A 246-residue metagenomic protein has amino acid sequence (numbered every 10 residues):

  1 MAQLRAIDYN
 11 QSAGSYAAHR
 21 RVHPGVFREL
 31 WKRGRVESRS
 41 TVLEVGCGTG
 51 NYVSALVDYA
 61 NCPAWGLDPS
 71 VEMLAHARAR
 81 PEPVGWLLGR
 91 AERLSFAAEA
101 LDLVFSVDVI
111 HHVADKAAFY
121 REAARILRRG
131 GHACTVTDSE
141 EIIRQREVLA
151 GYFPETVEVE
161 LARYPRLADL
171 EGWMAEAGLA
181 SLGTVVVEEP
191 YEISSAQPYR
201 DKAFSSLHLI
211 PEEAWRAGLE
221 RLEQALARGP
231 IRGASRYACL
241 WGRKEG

Functional and structural regions predicted by a protein language model:
M1-E37, N51-A55, M73-H76, I142 (+1 more regions): Conserved class I S-adenosyl-L-methionine
L43-V45, T49-R93: Class I SAM-dependent methyltransferase SAM/SAH-binding core
T49, L182-G246: Conserved Class I S-adenosyl-L-methionine
F105: A conserved beta-strand element that flanks and buttresses the S-adenosyl-L-methionine
D108-H112: Short catalytic micro-motifs in class I SAM-dependent methyltransferases
A117-R129: A short glycine-rich, Lys/Arg-flanked "PGG" loop and its adjoining helix->strand segment in the class I
H132-A162: Conserved class I S-adenosyl-L-methionine
A162-A177: Short alpha-helix
